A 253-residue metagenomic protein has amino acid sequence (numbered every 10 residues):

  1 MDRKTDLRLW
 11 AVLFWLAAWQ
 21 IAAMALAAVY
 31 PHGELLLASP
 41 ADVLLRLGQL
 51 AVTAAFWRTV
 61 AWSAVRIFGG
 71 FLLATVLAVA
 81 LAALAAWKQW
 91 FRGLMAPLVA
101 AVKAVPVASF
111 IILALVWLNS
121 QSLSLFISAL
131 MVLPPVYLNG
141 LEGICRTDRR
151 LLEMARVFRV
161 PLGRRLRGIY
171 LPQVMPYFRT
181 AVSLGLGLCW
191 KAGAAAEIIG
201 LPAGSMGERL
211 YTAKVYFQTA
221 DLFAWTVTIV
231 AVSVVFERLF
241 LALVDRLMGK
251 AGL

Functional and structural regions predicted by a protein language model:
R3-Y30: N-terminal signal-anchor transmembrane alpha helix
L26-L72: Periplasmic/extracellular loop-to-transmembrane helix junction in inner-membrane transport proteins
G69-V99: Transmembrane-helix boundary motif in ABC transporter permease subunits
Q89, T180, A224-L253: C-terminal transmembrane helix and the adjacent membrane-cytosol boundary/short C-terminal tail of inner/organellar
A100-P135, E142-G143: Generic hydrophobic transmembrane alpha-helix motif, especially the helices
V116, I144, A192-I229, G252-L253: Glycine-rich helix-loop "coupling/hinge" segments at transmembrane-helix boundaries in multipass transporters
F126-L130, L162-A196, A224, F240: Transmembrane alpha-helices
N139-F178, L210: Short cytoplasmic-facing helical segments at TM-TM junctions of multi-pass membrane proteins
